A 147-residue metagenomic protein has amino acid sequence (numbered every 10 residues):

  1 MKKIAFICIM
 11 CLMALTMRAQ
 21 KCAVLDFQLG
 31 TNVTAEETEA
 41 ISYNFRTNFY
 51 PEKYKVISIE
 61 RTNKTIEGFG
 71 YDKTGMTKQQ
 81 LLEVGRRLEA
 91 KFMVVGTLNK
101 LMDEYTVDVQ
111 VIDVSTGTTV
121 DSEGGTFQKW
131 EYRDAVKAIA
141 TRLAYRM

Functional and structural regions predicted by a protein language model:
F6, M10-R18: Hydrophobic h-region of N-terminal signal peptides that target proteins for export in Gram-negative bacteria
M13, A23, V94: Conserved Rossmann-like nucleotide-binding pocket used by diverse enzymes that bind dinucleotide cofactors
Q20-L29, V33, E37, Y43-G75: Short beta-strand->alpha-helix linker/helix-N-cap micro-motif that forms a surface specificity/interaction loop
T38, S42, R46, K78-L82 (+2 more regions): Extracytoplasmic/secreted envelope proteins and their assembly/folding machinery, especially bacterial periplasmic
N44-K55, V84-R87, K91, R142 (+1 more regions): Structured segments of extracytoplasmic/periplasmic soluble domains in secreted or envelope-associated proteins
K55-V95, L101-M102: Short, solvent-exposed, polar/charged sequence segments at loop or secondary-structure edges
G85, K91-R142: Amphipathic beta-strand/beta-sheet edge segments enriched in Tyr/Trp
